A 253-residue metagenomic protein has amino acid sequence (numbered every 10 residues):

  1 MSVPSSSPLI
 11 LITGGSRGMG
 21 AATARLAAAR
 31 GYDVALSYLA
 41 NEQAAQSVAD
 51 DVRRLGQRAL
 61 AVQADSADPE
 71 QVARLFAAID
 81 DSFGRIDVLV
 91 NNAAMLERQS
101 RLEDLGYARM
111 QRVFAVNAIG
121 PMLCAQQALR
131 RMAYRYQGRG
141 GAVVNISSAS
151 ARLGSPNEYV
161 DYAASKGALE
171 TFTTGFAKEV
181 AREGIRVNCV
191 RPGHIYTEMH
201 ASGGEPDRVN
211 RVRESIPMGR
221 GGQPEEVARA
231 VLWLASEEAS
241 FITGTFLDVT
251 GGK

Functional and structural regions predicted by a protein language model:
S16-R17: Conserved glycine-rich cofactor-binding loop
E42, Q63-L75, Y107, E225: The beta1-alpha1 cofactor-binding region of Rossmann-like NAD(H)/NADP(H)-dependent oxidoreductases
S100-L102, G106-Q111, V212: Substrate-binding pocket helix/loop in short-chain dehydrogenase/reductase
A125-Q126, T174: A short, exposed helix-loop element centered on a Lys and neighboring polar residues
R130, K178-E179, S240: Alpha-helical segment proximal to the catalytic Tyr-Lys
G138-R139, V144-A168, T173-R182, H194: Catalytic loop of short-chain dehydrogenase/reductase
A181, R186, I242-G244: Short, small/polar-rich loop/turn modules that mediate ligand/substrate recognition or access, typified
